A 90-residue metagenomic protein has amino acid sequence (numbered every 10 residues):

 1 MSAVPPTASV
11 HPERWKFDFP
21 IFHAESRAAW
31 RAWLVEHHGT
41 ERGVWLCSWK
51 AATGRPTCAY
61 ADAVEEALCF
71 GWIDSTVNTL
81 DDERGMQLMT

Functional and structural regions predicted by a protein language model:
M1-T90: Charge-dense, helix-prone N-terminal extensions
